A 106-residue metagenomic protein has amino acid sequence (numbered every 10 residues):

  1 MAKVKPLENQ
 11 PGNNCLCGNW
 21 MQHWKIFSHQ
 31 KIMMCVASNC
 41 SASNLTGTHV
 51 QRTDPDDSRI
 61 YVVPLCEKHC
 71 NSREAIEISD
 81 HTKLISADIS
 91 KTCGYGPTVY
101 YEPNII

Functional and structural regions predicted by a protein language model:
M1-H29, I78-I106: Short, intrinsically disordered terminal segments enriched in charged and Pro/Gly residues
A2, C17, C35-V36, I60 (+1 more regions): N-terminal helicase ATP-binding lobe
N9-P11, T53, N71: Short acidic, S/G/P-rich loop/turn micro-motifs used as interaction or catalytic elements
W20-T46: Short cysteine-rich loop/turn motifs with clustered Cys
S41-T46, K68, S72-A75: Secreted/processed peptides and extracellular or luminal domains of membrane proteins
S41-Y61: Histidine-centered nuclease catalytic patch
T46-T53, A75-I85: Short cysteine/histidine-rich zinc-coordinating motifs and their immediately flanking basic loops
D56-S72: Short beta-strand-alpha-helix junction that forms the catalytic/metal-binding core of metal-dependent nuclease domains
